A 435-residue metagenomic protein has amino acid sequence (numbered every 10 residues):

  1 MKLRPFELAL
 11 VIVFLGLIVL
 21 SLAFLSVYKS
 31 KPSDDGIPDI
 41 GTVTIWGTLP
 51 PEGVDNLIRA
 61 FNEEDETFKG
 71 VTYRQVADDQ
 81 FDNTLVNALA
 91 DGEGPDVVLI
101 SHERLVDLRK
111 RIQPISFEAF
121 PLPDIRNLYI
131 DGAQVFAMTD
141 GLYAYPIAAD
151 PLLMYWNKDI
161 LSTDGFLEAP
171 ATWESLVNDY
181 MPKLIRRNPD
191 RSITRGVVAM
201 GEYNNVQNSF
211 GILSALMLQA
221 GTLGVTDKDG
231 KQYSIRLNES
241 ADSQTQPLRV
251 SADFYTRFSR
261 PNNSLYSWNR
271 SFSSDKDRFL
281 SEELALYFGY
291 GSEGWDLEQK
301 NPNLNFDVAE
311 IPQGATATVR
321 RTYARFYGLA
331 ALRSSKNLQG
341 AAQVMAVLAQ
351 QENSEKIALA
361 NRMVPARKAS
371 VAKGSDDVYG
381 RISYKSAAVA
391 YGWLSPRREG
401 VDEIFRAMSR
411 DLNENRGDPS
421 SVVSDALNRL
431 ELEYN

Functional and structural regions predicted by a protein language model:
M1-V106, R429-N435: Conserved N-terminal structural module of periplasmic/extracytoplasmic solute-binding proteins
K2-S26, S386-N435: Conserved C-terminal helix/tail region of periplasmic/extracytoplasmic solute-binding proteins
T72, D242, R260-P261, E293 (+2 more regions): Extracytoplasmic/periplasmic substrate-recognition and gating elements
Q75-T84, W173-L176, Y266-D277: Short helix-initiation/N-cap motifs at beta->coil->alpha
I100-L153, S162, D307-A309: Hinge/lid segment of periplasmic solute-binding proteins
Y143-I147, L152, V177-R236: Extracytoplasmic/periplasmic solute-binding protein
M181-P182, D227-N269, L297: Glycine-centered hinge/linker elements that transmit conformational signals in sensory and ligand-binding systems
P302, A309, I357-D411: Long, aromatic- and glycine/proline-rich binding clefts that accommodate carbohydrate-like moieties
